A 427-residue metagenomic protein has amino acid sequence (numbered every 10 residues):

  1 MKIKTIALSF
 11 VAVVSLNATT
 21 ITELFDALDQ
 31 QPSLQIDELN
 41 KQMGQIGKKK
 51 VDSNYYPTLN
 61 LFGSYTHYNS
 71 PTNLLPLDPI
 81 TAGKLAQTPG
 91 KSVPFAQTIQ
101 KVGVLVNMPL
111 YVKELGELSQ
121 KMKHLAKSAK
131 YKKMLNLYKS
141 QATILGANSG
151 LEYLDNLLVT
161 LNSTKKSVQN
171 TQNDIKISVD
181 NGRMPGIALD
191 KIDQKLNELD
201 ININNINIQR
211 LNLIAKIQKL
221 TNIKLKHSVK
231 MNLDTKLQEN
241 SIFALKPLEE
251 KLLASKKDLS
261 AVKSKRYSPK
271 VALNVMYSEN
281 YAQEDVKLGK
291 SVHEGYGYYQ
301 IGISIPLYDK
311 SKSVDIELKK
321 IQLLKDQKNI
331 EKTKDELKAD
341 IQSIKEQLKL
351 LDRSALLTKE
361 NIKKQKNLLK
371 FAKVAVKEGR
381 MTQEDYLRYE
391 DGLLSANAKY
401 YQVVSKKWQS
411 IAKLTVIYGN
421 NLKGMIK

Functional and structural regions predicted by a protein language model:
M1-N17: Gram-negative bacterial Sec-dependent N-terminal signal peptides
T22-Q31, I80-A86, K123, Q218-M276 (+2 more regions): Amphipathic alpha-helical coiled-coil scaffold segments and their short linker/junction regions
E23-S64: Start-of-domain marker
Q35-L39, D52, P109-L137, I187 (+5 more regions): Sec/SRP-type N-terminal targeting helices
I46, K133-K246, K251-L253, I344-Q347 (+6 more regions): Periplasmic alpha-helical coiled-coil/stalk elements that build and connect Gram-negative outer-membrane
F62-L105, V275-K312: Small/polar, glycine/serine/threonine/aspartate-rich low-complexity segments that form flexible
H67-N69, L225, K399-K427: Acidic, low-complexity, intrinsically disordered peripheral segments
V179-R183, V376-T382: A short glycine-centered flexible hinge/capping loop motif at secondary-structure junctions
